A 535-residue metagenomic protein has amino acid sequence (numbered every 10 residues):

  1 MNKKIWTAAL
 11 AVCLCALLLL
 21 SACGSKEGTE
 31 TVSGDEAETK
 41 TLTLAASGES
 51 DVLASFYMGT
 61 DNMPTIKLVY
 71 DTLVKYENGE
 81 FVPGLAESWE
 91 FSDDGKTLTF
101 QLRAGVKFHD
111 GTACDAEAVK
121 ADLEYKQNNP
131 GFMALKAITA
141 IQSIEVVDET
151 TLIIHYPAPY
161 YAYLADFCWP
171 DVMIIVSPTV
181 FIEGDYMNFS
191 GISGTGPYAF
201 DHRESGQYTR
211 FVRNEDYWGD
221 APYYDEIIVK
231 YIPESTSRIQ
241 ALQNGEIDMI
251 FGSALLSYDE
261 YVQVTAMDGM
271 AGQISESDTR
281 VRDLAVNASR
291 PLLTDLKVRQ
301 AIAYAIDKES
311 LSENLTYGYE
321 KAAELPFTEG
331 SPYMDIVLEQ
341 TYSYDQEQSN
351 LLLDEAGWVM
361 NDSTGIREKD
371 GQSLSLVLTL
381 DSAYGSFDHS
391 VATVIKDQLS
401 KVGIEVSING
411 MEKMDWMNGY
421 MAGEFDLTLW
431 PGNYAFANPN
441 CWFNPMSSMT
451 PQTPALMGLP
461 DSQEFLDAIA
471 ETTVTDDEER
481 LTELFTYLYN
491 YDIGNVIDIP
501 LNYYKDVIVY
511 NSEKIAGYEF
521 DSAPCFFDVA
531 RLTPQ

Functional and structural regions predicted by a protein language model:
A45-F91, E124, S193: N-terminal lobe/hinge region of extracytoplasmic solute-binding protein
T60, E80, W169-P222, E226 (+1 more regions): Gly/Pro-rich hinge or "lid" segments in bacterial periplasmic/extracellular proteins
E87-G131, I153, L292-T294: Aromatic- and charge-enriched surface segment that lines or borders ligand/interaction sites
E90, K136-V180: Surface-exposed binding/hinge segments that line and control ligand-binding clefts or catalytic entry sites
I144, D201-R210, I228-R290, A301 (+2 more regions): Extracellular/periplasmic solute-recognition and catalytic clefts
E204, A303-I336, F387-K396, Y420-Q535: Detector for C-terminal structural segments
A322-D362, S382-H389: Structural transition elements
V359-Y434: Ligand/substrate-recognition segments at binding pockets and active sites
